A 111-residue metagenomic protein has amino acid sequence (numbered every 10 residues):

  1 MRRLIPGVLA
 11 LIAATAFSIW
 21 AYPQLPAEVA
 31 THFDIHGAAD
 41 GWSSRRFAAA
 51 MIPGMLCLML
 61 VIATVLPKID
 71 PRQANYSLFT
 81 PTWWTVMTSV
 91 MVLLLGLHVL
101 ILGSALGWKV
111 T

Functional and structural regions predicted by a protein language model:
M1-T111: Feature 926 captures the class I aminoacyl-tRNA synthetase adenylation module centered on the KMSKS loop
